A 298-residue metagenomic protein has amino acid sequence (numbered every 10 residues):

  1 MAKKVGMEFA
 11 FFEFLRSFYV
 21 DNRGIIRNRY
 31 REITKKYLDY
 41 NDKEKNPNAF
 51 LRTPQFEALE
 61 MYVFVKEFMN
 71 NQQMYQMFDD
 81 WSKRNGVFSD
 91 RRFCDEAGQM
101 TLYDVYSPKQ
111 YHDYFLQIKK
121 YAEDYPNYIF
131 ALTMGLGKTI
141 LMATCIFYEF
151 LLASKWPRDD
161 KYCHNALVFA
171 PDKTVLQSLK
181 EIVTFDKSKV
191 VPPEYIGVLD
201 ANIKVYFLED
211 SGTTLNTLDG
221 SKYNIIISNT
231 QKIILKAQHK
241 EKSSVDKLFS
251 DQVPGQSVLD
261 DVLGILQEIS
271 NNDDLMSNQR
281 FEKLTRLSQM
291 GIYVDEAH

Functional and structural regions predicted by a protein language model:
M1-H298: RecA-like P-loop NTPase motor core of helicase/translocase proteins
